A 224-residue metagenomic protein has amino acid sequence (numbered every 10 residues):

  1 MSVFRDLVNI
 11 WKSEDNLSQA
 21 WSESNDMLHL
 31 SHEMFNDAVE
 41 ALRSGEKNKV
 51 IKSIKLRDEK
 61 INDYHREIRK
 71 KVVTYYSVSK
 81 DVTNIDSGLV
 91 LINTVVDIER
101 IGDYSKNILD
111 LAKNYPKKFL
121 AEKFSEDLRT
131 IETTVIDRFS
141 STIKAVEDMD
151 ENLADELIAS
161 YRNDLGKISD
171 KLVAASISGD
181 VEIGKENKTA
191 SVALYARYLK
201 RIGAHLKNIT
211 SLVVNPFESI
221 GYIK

Functional and structural regions predicted by a protein language model:
M1-K224: Cytosolic, long alpha-helical scaffolding segments
